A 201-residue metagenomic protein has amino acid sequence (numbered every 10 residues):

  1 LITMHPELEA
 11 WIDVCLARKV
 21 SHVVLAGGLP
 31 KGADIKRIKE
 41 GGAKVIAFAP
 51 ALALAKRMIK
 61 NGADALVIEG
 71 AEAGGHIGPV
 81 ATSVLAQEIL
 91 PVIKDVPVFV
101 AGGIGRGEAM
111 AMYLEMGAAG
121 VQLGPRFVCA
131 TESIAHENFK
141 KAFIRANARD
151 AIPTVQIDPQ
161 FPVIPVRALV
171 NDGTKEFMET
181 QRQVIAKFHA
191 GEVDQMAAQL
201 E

Functional and structural regions predicted by a protein language model:
L1-P97: Active-site entrance/lid segments in N-terminal catalytic domains of soluble metabolic enzymes
P79-F99, G105-E201: Conserved active-site-proximal phosphate/metal-binding subdomains
